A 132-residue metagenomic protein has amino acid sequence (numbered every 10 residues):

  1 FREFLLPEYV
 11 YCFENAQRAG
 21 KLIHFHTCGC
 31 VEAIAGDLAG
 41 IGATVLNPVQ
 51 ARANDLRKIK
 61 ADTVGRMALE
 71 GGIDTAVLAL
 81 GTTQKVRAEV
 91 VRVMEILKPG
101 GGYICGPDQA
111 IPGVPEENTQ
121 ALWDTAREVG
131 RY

Functional and structural regions predicted by a protein language model:
F1-Y132: Active-site loop segments of alpha/beta catalytic cores
